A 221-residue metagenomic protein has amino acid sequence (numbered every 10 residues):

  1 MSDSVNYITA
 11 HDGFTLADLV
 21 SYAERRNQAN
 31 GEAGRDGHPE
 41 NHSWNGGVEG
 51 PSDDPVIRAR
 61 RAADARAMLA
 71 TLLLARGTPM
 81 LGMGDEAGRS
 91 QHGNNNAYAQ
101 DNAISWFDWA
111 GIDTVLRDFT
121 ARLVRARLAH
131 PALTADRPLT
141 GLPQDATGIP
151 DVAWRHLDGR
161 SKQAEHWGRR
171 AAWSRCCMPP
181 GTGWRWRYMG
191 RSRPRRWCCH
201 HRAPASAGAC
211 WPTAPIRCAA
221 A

Functional and structural regions predicted by a protein language model:
M1-I57: Alpha-amylase-like alpha-glycosidases and glucanotransferases acting on alpha-linked glucans and related
V5-I8, L69, T120: A generic alpha-helix preference that emphasizes hydrophobic side chains
N30, L69-T71: Hydrophobic alpha-helical segments, principally membrane-spanning helices and signal/leader peptides
I57-R66, L73-L81, D85-A221: Carbohydrate-interacting/catalytic domains
